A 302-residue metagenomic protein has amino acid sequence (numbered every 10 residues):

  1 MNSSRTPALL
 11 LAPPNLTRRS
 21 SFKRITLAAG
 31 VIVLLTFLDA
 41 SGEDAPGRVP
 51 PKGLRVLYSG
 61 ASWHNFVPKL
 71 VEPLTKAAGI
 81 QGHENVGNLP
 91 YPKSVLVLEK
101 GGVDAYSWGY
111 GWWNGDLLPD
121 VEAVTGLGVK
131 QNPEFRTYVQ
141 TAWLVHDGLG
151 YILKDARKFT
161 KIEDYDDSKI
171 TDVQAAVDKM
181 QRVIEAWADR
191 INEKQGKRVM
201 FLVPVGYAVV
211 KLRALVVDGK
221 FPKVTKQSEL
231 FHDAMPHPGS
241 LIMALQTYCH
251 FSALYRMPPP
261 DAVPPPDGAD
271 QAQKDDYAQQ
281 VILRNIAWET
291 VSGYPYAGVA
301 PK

Functional and structural regions predicted by a protein language model:
N2-N15, A29: Secretory targeting signals
R18-T26: N-terminal export leaders
T26-T36: Bacterial N-terminal signal peptides
L38-G42: Sec/Tat signal peptide C-region and signal peptidase I cleavage site
E43-V86, P90-P92, L96-V97: Serine-esterase "nucleophile elbow" of acetyl-processing enzymes
P73-A78, V97, G101, G109 (+5 more regions): Structured segments of extracytoplasmic/periplasmic soluble domains in secreted or envelope-associated proteins
L98-M243: Alpha-helical cap/lid subdomain in secreted, periplasmic, or secretory-pathway luminal O-acyl-processing enzymes
G219-K302: Conserved catalytic region of serine esterases and O-acyltransferases that act on ester linkages in lipids
